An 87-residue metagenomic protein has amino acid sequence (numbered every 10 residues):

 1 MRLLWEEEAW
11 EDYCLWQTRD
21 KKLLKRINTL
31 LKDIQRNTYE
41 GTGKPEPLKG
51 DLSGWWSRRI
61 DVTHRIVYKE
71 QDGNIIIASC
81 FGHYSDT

Functional and structural regions predicted by a protein language model:
R2, E11-L24, T29, T42 (+3 more regions): Enriched for short, Lys/Arg-rich terminal
E6: Residue-level signal for threonine
R36-Y39: Generic structural signal for secondary-structure transition and capping sites
